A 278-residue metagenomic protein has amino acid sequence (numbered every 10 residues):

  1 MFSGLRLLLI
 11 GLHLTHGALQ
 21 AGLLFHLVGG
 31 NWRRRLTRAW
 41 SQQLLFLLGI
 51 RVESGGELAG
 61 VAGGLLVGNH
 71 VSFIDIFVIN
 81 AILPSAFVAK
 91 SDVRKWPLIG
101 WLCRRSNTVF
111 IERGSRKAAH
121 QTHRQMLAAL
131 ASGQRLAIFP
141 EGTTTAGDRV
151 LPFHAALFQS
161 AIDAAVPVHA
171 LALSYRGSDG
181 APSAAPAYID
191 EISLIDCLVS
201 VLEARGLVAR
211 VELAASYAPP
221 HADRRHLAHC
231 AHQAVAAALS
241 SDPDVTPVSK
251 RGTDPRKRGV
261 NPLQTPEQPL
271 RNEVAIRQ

Functional and structural regions predicted by a protein language model:
M1-S54, W101-S106, A204: A transmembrane-helix-recognition feature enriched in membrane-embedded lipid enzymes and envelope glyco-/phospholipid
S3-R6, T37-K90, C103, A146: Conserved H-X4-D acyltransferase segment
A62-G68, T108, Q134-I138: Generic beta-sheet signal
F73-Q125, L130, Q134: Membrane-embedded segments
L98-G100, D148-A222, H226-C230, D242 (+3 more regions): A cross-family acyltransferase "interaction/gating" segment
F110-E112, A214-P220, H232-A237, R277: Polar-ligand-bearing catalytic/cofactor-coordination segments of membrane-embedded or membrane-tethered inner-membrane
A129-F158: Catalytic-site beta-strand/loop segments enriched in glycine and acidic/polar residues
K257-Q278: Long, low-complexity, intrinsically disordered segments
